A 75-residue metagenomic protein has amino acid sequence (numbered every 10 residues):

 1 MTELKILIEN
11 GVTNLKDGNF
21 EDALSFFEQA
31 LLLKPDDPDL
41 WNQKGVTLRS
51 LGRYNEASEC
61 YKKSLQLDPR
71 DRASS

Functional and structural regions predicted by a protein language model:
K5, D39, A73-S74: Start-of-helix register in tetratricopeptide repeats
Q29-L32, K62-Q66: Conserved structural position within tetratricopeptide repeats
